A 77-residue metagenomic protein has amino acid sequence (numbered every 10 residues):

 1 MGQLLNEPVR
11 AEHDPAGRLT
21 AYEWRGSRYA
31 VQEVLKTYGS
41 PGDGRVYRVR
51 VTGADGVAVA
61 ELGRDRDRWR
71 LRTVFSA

Functional and structural regions predicted by a protein language model:
M1-A77: N- and C-terminal low-complexity/disordered segments
